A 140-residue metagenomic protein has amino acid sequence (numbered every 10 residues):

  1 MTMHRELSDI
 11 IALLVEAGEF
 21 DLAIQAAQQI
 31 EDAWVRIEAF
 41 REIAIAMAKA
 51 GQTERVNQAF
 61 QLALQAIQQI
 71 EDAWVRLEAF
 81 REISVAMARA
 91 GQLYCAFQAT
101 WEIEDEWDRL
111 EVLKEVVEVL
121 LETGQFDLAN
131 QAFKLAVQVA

Functional and structural regions predicted by a protein language model:
M1-A140: Non-catalytic tandem-repeat scaffold regions and their flanking low-complexity/translocation tails
